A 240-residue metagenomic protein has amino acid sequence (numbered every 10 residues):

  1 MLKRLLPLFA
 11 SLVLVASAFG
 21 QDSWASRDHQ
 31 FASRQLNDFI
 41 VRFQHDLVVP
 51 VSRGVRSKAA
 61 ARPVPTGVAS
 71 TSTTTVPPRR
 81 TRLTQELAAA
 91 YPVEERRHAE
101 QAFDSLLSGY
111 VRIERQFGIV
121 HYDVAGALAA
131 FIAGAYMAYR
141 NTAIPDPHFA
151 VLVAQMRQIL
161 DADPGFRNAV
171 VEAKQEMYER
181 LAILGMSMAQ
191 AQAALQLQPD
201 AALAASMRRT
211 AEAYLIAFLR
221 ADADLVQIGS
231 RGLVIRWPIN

Functional and structural regions predicted by a protein language model:
L2-S11: Sec-dependent signal peptide recognition, specifically the positively charged N-region followed immediately by
V15-A18: N-terminal signal peptide c-region/cleavage motif recognized by signal peptidases
Q21-V120, V124, D222, V226: N-terminal Sec/ER secretory leader and immediately downstream segment of secreted/extracellular precursors
D22-V51, Q192-N240: A cross-kingdom marker for long, charged
F43, T71, Q158-I183, A217-I235: Charged/polar, low-hydrophobicity segments characteristic of intrinsically disordered regions and flexible loops
P63-R80, N168-S206, I239: Long, charge-rich low-complexity segments
E100-L107, V111, A129, A133 (+4 more regions): Extracytoplasmic/secreted envelope proteins and their assembly/folding machinery, especially bacterial periplasmic
R115-A193: Extended amphipathic alpha-helical interaction segments
